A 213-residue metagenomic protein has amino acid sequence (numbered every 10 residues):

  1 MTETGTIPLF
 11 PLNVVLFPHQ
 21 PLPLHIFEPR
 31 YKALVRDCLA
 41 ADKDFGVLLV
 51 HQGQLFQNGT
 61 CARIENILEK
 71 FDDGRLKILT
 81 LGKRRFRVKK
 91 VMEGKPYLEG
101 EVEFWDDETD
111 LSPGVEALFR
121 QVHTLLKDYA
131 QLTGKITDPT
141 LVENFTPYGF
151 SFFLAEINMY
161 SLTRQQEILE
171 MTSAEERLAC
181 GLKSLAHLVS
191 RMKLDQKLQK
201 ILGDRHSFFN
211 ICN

Functional and structural regions predicted by a protein language model:
M1-N213: N-terminal low-complexity, acidic/polar interaction/targeting segments
